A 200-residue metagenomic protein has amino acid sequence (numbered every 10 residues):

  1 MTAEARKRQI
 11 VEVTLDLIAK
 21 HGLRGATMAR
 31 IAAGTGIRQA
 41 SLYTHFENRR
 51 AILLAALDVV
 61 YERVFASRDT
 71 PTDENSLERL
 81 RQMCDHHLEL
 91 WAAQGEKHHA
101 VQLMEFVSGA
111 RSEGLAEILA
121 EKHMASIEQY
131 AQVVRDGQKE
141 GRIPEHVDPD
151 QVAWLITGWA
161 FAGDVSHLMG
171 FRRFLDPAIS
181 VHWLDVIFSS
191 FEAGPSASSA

Functional and structural regions predicted by a protein language model:
M1-R6: Short, Lys/Arg-enriched anionic-surface-contact patches
Q9, V13, L17-A51, A55: Helix-turn-helix
Q9, V13, R30, A51 (+6 more regions): Alpha-helical elements of Rossmann-like donor-binding domains used by nucleotide-donor carbohydrate transfer enzymes
V13, L17, H86, W159-S166: Amphipathic alpha-helical interface segments
A55, R68-A100, P149-I156, P177 (+1 more regions): Hydrophobic alpha-helical connector segments
D58-V64: Short, basic, alpha-helical segments at the C-terminal edge of helix-turn-helix-like DNA-binding modules
A92-E117, V165: Amphipathic alpha-helical segments used for helix-helix packing
A116-A120, M124, Q138-I187, G194-A200: Hydrophobic/aromatic-rich alpha-helical bundle segments in the mid-to-C-terminal region
